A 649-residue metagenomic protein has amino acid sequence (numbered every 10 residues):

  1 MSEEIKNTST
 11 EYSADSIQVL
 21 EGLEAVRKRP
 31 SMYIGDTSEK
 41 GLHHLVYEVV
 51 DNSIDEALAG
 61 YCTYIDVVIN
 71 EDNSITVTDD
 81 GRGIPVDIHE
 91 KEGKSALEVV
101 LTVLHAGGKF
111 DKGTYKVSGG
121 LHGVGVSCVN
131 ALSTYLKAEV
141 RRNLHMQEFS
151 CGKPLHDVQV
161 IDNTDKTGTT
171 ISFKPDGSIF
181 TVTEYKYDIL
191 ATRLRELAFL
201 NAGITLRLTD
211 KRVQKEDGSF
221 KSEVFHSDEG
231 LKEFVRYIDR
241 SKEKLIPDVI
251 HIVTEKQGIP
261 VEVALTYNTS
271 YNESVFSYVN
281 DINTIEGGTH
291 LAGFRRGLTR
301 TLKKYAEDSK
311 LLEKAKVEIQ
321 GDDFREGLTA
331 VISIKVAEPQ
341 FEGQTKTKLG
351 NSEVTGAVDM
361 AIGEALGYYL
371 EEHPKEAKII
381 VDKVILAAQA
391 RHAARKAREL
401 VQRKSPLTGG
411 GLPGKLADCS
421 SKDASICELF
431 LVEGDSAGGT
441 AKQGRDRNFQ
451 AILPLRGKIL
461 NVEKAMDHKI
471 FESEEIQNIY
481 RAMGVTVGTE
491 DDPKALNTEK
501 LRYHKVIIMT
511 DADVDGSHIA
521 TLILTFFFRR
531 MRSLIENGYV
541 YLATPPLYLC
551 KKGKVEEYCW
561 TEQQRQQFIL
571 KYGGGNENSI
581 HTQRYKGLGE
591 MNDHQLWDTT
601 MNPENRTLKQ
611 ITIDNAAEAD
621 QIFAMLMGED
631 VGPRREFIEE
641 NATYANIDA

Functional and structural regions predicted by a protein language model:
S2-S16, L23, Y47, D55-A57 (+12 more regions): GHKL-family ATPase ATP-binding module
K28-Y47: Conserved short strand/loop->alpha-helix "switch" segment adjacent to the catalytic nucleotide/phosphoryl-transfer site
Y33-T37, G108-G119: Glycine-rich ATP-lid/hinge loop adjacent to the conserved G-boxes
G83-I88: A short glycine-centered beta->alpha linker in the GHKL/HATPase_c
H89-E90, L97: Short adenine-binding "F-helix/F-box" segment of the Bergerat
Q389-T408, D423-E428, G439, Q443-R445 (+2 more regions): C-terminal interaction appendages of subunits in large macromolecular complexes
